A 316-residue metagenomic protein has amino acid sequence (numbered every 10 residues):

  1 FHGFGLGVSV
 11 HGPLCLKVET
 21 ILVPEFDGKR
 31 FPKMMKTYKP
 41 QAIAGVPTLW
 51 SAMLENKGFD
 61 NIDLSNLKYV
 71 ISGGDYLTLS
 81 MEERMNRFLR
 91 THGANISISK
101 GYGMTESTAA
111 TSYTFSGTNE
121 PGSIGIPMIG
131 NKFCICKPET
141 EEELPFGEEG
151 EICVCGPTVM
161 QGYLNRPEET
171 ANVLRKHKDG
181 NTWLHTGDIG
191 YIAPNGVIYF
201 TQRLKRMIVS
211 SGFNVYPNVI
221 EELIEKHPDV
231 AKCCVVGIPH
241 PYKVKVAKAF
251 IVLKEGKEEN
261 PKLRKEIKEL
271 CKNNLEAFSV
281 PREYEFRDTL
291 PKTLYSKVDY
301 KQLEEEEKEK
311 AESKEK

Functional and structural regions predicted by a protein language model:
F1-A42, N56-K57: Conserved AMP-binding/adenylation subdomain of ANL enzymes
C15, P40-G45, L54-P121, K132: Gly/Ser/Thr-rich phosphate-binding loop
M35-K36, I43, G156, Q161-G162 (+6 more regions): AMP-binding/adenylate-forming catalytic core of the ANL superfamily
G74, G103, G125, D188 (+1 more regions): Active-site glycine-centered loops adjacent to acidic/histidine catalytic or metal-binding residues that shape
S97-E106, G125-P127, V236-P239, E285: Beta-strand->loop->alpha-helix junctions that form or flank phosphate-binding loops in nucleotide-handling enzymes
I126-G130, E142-R175, V215: Conserved ATP/PPi-binding loop(s) of AMP-dependent carboxylate-activating enzymes
C134-C153, K176, P194-N195, E258-R264 (+1 more regions): Conserved beta-loop-beta connector loops within the AMP-binding
E306-K316: Acidic/polar alpha-helix N-cap and adjacent early helical turns within long charge-rich amphipathic helices/linkers
